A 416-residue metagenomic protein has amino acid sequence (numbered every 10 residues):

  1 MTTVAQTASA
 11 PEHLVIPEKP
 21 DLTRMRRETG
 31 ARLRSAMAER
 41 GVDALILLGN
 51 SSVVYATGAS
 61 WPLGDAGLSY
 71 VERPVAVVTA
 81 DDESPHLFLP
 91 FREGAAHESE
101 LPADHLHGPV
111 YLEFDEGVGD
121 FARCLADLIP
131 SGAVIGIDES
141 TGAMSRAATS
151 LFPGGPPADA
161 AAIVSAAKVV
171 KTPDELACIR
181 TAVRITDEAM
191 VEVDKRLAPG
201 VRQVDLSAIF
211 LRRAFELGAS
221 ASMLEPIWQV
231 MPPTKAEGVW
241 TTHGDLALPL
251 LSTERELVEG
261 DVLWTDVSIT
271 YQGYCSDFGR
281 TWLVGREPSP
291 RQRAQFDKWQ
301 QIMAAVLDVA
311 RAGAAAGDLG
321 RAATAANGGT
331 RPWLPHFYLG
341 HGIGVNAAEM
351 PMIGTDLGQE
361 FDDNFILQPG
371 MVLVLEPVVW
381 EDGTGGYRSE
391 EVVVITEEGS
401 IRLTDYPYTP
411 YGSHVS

Functional and structural regions predicted by a protein language model:
M1-S416: Active-site neighborhoods and metal-handling regions in enzymes and metal-associated proteins
